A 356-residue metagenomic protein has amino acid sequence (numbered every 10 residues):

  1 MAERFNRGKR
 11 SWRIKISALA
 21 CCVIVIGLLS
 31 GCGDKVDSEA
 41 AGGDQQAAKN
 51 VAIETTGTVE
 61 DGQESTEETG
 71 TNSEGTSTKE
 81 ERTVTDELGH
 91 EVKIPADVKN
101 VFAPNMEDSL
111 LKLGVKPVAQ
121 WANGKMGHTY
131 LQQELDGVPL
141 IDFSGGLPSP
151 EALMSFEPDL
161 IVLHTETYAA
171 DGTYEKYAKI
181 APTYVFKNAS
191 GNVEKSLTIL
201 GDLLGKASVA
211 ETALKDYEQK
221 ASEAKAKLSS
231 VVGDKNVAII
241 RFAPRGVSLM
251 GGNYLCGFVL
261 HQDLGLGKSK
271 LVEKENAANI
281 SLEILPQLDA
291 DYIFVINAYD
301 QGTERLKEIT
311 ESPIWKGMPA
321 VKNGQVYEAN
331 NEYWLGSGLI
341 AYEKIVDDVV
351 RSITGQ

Functional and structural regions predicted by a protein language model:
A2-C21, C32-M106, V209-V237, G302-R305 (+3 more regions): Bacterial Sec-exported substrate-binding components of ABC uptake systems
G27-G31: C-terminal motif of bacterial Sec signal peptides marking the signal peptidase cleavage site
T76, K176-A243, L339-Q356: Extracytoplasmic substrate-binding proteins
F102-A152, E166: A short, structured surface patch at a secondary-structure boundary
K125-Y130, L249-A278: Alpha-helical, coiled-coil/dimerization segments enriched in small aliphatic residues
M126-H128, Y168-G172, N188-I199, L203 (+2 more regions): Extracytoplasmic ligand-binding site segments that recognize negatively charged/polar headgroups
E157-L163, P182, A290-I293: Proline-aspartate-enriched helix->loop->beta-strand connector
D291-Q356: Structured C-terminal subdomain patch of bacterial secreted/periplasmic proteins
